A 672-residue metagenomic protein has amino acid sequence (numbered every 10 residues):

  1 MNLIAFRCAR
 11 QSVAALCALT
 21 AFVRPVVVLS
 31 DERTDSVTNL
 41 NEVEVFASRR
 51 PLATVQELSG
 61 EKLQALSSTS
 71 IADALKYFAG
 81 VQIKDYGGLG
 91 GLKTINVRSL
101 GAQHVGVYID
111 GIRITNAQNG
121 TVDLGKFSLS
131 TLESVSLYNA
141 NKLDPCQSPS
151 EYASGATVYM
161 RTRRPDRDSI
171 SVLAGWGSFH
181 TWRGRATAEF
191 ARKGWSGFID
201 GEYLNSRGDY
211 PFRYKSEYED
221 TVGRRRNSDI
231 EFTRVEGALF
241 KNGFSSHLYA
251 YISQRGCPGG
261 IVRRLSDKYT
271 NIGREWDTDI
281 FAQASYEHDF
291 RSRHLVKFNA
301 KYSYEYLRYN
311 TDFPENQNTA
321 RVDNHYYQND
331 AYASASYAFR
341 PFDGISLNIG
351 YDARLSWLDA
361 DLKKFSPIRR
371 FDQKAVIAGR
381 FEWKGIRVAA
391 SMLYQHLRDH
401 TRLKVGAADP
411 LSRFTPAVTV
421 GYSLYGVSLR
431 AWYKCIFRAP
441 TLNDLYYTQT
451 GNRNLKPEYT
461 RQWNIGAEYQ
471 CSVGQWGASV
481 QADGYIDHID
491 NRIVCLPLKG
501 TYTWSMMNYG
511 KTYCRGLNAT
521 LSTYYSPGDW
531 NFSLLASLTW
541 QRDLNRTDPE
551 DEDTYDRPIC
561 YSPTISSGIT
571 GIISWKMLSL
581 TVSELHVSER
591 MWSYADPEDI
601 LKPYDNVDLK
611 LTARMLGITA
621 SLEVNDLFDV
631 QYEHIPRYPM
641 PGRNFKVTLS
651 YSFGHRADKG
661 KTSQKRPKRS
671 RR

Functional and structural regions predicted by a protein language model:
V37-L66: N-terminal periplasmic "start-of-domain" segments of outer-membrane beta-barrel proteins
A72, K76-R113: Extracytoplasmic beta-strand/coil segments of soluble accessory domains associated with Gram-negative outer-membrane
L129-S169: A beta-strand signature from Gram-negative outer-membrane beta-barrel systems, especially the internal plug domain
L143, Y159, R167, G175 (+1 more regions): Periplasmic-side early beta-strands and strand-to-turn transitions of outer-membrane beta-barrels
D200, D229, T233-N242, T419-G421 (+7 more regions): Conserved C-terminal beta-signal and adjacent last beta-strands/turns of outer-membrane beta-barrel proteins
A238-R255, E275-A407, S412-R413, S423 (+4 more regions): Face-selective signature of the C-terminal outer-membrane beta-barrel domain
T270-D289, Y326, G406-I489, L496-P527 (+2 more regions): Outer-membrane beta-barrel signature, preferentially recognizing the C-terminal barrel domain of Gram-negative
D343, L347-N348, R354, K384-V388 (+4 more regions): Gram-negative outer-membrane beta-barrel transporters
